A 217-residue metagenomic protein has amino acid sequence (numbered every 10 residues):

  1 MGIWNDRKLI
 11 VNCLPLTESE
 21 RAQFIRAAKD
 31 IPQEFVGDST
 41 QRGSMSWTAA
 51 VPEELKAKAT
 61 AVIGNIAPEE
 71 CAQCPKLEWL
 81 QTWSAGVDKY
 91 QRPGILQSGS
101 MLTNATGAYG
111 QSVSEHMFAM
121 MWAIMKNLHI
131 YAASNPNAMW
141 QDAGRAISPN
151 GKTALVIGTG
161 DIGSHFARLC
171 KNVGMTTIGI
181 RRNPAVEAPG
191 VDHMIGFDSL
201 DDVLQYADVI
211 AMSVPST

Functional and structural regions predicted by a protein language model:
M1-M101, Q205: An N-terminal-biased, well-structured beta-alpha scaffold segment characteristic of Rossmann-like dinucleotide-binding
Q23, H116-M120, D202, Y206-V209: Alpha-helical elements of Rossmann-like donor-binding domains used by nucleotide-donor carbohydrate transfer enzymes
R26, A119, A123, R168 (+1 more regions): Short, well-ordered alpha-helices that flank and scaffold nucleotide-derived cofactor binding pockets
E34-V36, T103, I178, I195: General small-molecule cofactor/ligand-binding pocket signal
T40-W47, T60-G64, S134-D142, P189-F197: Short gly/ser/thr-rich secondary-structure transition/capping motifs
G99-T153, G179: Phosphate-binding beta-alpha-beta segment of Rossmann-like dinucleotide-binding domains, i.e., the NAD(P)
R145-T217: Rossmann-like dinucleotide/phosphate-binding beta-alpha-beta segment
